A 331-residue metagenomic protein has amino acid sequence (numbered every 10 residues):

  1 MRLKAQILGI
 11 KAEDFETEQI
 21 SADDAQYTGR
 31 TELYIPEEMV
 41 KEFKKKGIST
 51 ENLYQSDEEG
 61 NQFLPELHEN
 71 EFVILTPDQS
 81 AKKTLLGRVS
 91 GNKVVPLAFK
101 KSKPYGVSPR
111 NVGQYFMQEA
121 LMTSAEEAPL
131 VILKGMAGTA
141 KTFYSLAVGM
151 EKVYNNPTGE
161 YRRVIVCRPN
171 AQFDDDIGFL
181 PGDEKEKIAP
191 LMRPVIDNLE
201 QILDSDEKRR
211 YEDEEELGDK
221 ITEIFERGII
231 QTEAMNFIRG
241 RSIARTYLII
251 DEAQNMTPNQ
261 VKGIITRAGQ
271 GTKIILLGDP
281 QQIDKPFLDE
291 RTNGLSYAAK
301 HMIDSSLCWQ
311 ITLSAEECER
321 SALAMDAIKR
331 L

Functional and structural regions predicted by a protein language model:
M1-K45, K101-Q118, M122, A128-L130 (+2 more regions): Conserved helicase motor core of SF1/SF2 NTP-dependent helicases
E13-K100: Interdomain "pre-motor" coupling segment immediately N-terminal to P-loop NTPase/helicase cores
I249-I250: Hydrophobic residues in beta-strands of the RecA-like P-loop NTPase core, especially within AAA+ ATPase
